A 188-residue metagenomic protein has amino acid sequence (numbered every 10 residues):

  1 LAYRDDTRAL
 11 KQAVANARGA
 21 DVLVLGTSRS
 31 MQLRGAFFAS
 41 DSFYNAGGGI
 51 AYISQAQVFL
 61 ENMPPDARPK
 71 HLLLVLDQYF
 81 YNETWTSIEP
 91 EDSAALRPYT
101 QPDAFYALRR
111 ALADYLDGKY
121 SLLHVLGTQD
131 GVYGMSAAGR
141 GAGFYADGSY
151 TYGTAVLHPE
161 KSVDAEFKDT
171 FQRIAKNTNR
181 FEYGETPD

Functional and structural regions predicted by a protein language model:
L1-G19, A67: N-terminal secretory targeting modules
A2-R4, G48-A51, E185-T186: Short, flexible loop segments at the rims of nucleotide/cofactor-binding pockets, characterized by
D6-A9, A36-F38, T154: Non-catalytic accessory regions outside enzyme or core folds
G19-D114: Membrane-embedded segments
E89-D188: Secreted/periplasmic serine-hydrolase-like ester/acetyl group-modifying domain
